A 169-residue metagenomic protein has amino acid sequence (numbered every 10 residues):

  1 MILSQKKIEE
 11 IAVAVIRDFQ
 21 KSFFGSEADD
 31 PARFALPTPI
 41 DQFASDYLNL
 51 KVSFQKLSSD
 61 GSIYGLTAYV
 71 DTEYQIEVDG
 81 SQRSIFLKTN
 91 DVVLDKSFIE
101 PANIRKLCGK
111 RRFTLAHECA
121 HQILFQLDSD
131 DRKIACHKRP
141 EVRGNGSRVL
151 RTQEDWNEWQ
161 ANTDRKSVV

Functional and structural regions predicted by a protein language model:
M1-V169: Active-site hotspot residues in diverse enzymes, especially metal/ion-binding acidic/histidine motifs
